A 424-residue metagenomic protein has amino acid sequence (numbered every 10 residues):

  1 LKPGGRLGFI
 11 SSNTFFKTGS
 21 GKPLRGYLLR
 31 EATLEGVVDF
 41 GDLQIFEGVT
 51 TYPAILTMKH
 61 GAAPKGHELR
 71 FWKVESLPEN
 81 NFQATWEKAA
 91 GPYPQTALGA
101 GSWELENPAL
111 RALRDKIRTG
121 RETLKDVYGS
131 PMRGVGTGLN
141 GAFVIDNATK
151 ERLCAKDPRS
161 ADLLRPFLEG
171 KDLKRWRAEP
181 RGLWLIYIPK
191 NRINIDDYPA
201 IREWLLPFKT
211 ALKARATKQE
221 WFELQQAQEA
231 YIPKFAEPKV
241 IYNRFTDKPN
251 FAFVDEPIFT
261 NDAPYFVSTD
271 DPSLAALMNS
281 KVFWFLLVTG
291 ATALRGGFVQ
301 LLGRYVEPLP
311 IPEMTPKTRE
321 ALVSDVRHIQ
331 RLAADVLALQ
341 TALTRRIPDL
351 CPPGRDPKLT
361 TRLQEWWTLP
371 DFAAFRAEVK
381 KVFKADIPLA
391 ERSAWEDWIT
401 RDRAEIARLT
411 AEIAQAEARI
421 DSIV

Functional and structural regions predicted by a protein language model:
L1-P158, R192-I195, F251-P264, P272-A275 (+2 more regions): Signature of N6-adenine DNA methyltransferases within the class I
G5, F15, L28-G36, H60-P64 (+4 more regions): A generic secondary-structure signal for well-formed alpha-helical elements
I10, F40, M58-K59, K171 (+2 more regions): Generic beta-strand/beta-sheet core signal
P53-T57, F167, L185, I241 (+2 more regions): Conserved hydrophobic/aromatic beta-strand scaffold that supports enzyme active sites
A100-S102, R118-K125, A200, P207 (+1 more regions): Non-catalytic DNA-recognition/assembly elements of restriction-modification systems
R111-I258: Segments forming glycine/polar-rich beta-alpha architectures that bind adenosine-containing cofactors
Y231-P249, E256, T260-F285, L301 (+2 more regions): C-terminal substrate/ligand-recognition segments
